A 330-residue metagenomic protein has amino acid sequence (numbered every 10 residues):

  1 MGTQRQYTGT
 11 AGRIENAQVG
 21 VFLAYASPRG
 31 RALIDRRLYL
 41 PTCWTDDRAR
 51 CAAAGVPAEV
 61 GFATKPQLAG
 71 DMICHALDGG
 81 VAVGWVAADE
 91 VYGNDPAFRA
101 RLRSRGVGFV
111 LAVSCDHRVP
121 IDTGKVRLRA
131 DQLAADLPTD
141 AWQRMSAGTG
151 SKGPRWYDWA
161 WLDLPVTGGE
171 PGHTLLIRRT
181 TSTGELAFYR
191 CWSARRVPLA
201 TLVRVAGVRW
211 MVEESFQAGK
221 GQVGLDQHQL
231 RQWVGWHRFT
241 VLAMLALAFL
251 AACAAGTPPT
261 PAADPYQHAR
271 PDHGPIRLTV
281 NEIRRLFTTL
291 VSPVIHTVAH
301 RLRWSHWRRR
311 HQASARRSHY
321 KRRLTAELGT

Functional and structural regions predicted by a protein language model:
M1, L23, V86-Y92, F109 (+3 more regions): Short, conserved catalytic/metal-binding motifs centered on acidic residues
M1-A87, V91-G108, C115-R118: Conserved, well-structured functional cores that handle cations and Mg-NTP chemistry
E15-A17, R103-R105, W156, G169 (+2 more regions): A short, structural micro-pattern
A17, A187, A200-V203, F239-A243: Non-catalytic, well-ordered alpha-helical scaffold segments
R50-F62, I73-C74, D122-L176, G221-V234 (+1 more regions): A short, flexible helix-boundary coil/loop motif
T64-G70, Y189-R195, L199-T201, V205: Short, motif-level signal for alpha-helix interfacial/capping segments enriched in acidic residues and aromatics/proline
Y92, Q132, Q143-R144, R196-L230: Short amphipathic alpha-helical "interface-anchor" segments enriched in bulky aromatics
V166-V197, W210: Charge-patterned, long linear interaction tracts outside catalytic cores
